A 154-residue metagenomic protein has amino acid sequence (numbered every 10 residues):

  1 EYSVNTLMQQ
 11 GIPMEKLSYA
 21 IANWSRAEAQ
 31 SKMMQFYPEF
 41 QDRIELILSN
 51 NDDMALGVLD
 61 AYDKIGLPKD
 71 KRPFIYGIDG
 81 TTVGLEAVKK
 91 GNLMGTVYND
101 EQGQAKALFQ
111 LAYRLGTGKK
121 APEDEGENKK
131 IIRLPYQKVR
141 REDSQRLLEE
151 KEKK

Functional and structural regions predicted by a protein language model:
E1-M8, P13-K32, S49-M54, I78-V83 (+1 more regions): Hinge/beta->alpha junction and helix N-cap segments in small-molecule ligand-binding domains
N5, D60-K64, Q110, R114: Short, well-ordered alpha-helices that flank and scaffold nucleotide-derived cofactor binding pockets
N5-P13, E39-D42, D63-K71: Short helix-capping segments at alpha-helix termini
P13-K16, R72, L93, P135: A generic structural signal for alpha->beta connector loops
A27-R43: Short, well-structured alpha-helical segments in soluble
S49-N51, L56-M94: Venus flytrap/periplasmic-binding-protein-like
G103-K154: Hinge/cleft segment of the Venus flytrap/periplasmic-binding protein
